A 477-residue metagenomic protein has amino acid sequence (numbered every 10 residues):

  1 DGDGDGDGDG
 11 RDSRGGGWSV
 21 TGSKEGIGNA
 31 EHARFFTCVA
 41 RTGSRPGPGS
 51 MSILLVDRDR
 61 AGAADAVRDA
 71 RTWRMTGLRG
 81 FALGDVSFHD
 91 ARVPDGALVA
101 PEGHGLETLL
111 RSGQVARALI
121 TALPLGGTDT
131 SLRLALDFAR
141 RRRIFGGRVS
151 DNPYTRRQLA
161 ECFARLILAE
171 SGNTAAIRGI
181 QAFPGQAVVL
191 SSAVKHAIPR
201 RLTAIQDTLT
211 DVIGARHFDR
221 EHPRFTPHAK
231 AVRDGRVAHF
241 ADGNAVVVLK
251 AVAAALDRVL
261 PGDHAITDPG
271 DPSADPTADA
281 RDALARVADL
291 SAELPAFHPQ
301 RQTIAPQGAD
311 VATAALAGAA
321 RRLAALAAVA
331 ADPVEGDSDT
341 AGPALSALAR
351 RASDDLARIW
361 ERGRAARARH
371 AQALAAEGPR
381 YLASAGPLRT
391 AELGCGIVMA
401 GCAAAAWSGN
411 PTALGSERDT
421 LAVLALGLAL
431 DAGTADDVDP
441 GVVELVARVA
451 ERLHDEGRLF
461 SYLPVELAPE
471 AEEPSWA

Functional and structural regions predicted by a protein language model:
G2-G15: Small-residue-biased low-complexity repeat regions
G17, S23-R68: A short core secondary-structure module
G62-D65, I120, R143-G146, S150-P153 (+2 more regions): N-terminal membrane-targeting/anchoring modules of bacterial envelope and secretion proteins
G62-R92: Flexible, small-/acidic-enriched active-site or ligand-binding loops
S87-A116, R133-D151, T174, G363-A376: A glycine-rich, basic-preceded beta-loop-alpha segment at the flavin cofactor/substrate interface of flavin-utilizing
L136-D137, Y154-P184, P199-R200: Loop-to-helix element that buttresses phosphate recognition and phosphoryl-transfer chemistry
N173-A477: Flavin-dependent oxidoreductase catalytic core characteristic of acyl-CoA dehydrogenase/oxidase-like enzymes
